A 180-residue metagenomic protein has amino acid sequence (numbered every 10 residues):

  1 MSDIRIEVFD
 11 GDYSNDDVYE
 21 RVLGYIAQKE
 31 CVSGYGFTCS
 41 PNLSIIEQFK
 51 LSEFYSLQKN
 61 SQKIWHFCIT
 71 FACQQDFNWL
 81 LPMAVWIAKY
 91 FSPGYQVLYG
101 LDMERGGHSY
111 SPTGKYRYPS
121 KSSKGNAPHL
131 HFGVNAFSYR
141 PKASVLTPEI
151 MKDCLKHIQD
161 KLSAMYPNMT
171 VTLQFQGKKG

Functional and structural regions predicted by a protein language model:
M1-G180: N-terminal nicking endonuclease/strand-transfer module with a His-rich metal-binding environment and a catalytic Tyr
